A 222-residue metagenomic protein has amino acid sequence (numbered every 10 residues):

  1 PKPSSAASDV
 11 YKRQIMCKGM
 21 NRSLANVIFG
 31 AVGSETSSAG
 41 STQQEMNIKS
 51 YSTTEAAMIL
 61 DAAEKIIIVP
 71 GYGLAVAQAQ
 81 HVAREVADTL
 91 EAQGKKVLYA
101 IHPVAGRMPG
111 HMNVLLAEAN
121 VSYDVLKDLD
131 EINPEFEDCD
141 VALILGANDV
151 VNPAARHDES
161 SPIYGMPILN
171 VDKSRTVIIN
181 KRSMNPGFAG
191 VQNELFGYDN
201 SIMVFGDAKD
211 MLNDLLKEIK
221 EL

Functional and structural regions predicted by a protein language model:
P1-A7, Y11: Single conserved hydrophobic/aromatic residue that forms the stacking wall/gate of nucleotide- or nucleobase-binding
R13-C17: Alpha-helical transmembrane segments of polytopic integral membrane proteins, especially the permease/helical cores
M20-I48: Conformationally flexible catalytic loops at phosphate/diphosphate-handling active centers
Q44-L222: Structured cytosolic domains appended to multi-pass membrane proteins
